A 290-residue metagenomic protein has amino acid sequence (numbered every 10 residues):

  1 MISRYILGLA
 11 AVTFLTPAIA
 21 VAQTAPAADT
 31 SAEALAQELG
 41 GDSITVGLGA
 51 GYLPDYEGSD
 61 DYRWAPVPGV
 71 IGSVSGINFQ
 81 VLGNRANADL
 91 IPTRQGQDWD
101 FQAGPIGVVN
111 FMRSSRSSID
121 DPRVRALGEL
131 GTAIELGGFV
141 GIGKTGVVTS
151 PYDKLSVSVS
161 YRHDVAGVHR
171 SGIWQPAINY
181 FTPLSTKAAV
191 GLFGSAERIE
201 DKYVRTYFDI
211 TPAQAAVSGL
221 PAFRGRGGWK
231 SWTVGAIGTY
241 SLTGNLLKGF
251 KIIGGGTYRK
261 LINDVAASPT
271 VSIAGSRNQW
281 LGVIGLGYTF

Functional and structural regions predicted by a protein language model:
M1-G40, S59: Cleavable N-terminal export/targeting peptides
A25-S43, I77-F101, T145-K154, V168-R170 (+2 more regions): Short loop/turn motifs that connect adjacent beta-strands in outer-membrane beta-barrel proteins
A32, G58-Y62, S115-P122, Y152 (+3 more regions): Outer-membrane beta-barrel translocator domains and adjoining extracellular loop/strand segments of Gram-negative
D42, Y62-P68, W99, L130-L136 (+3 more regions): Residues that define the transmembrane beta-barrel architecture of outer-membrane proteins
V46-P54, N78-N87, R123-R125, D153-V165: Transmembrane beta-strand segments that form the barrel wall of outer-membrane beta-barrel proteins
L48-Y52, P68-V74, A86-P92, P105 (+7 more regions): Residues on the lipid-exposed face of transmembrane beta-strands in outer-membrane beta-barrel proteins
P54-Y56, D89-I91, P122-L127, Y161-V165 (+2 more regions): Extracellular loop and loop/strand-boundary signature of outer-membrane beta-barrel proteins
K144-G146, D164-K251, Y258-A266, Y288-F290: Outer-membrane beta-barrel transmembrane domain signature
